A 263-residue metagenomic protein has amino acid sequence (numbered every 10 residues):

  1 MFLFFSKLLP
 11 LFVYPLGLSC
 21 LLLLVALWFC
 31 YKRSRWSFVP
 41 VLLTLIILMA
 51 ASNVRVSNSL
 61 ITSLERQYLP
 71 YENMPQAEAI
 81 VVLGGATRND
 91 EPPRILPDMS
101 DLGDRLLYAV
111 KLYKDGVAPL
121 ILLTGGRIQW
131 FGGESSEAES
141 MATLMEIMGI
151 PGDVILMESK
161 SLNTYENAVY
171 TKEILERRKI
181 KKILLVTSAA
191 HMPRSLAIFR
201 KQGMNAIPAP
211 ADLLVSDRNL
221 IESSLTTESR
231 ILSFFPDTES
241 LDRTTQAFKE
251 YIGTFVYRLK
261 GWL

Functional and structural regions predicted by a protein language model:
M1-C30: Membrane-embedded alpha-helical segments of integral membrane proteins
L16-L18, V54, R258-W262: Extended, histidine- and acidic-residue-enriched regions that form the cofactor-binding/catalytic faces
L18-L24, L42-M49, Y251: Hydrophobic alpha-helical transmembrane segments of multipass integral membrane proteins
A26-C30, L48, S52, Y257: Structural signal for membrane-spanning alpha-helices in multi-pass inner-membrane proteins, emphasizing helix cores
F29-S37: Membrane-interface helix-boundary motifs at transmembrane edges
L45, A50-S240: A structural signal for short, hydrophobic/glycine-enriched beta-strand patches
P236-L263: Structured C-terminal subdomain patch of bacterial secreted/periplasmic proteins
